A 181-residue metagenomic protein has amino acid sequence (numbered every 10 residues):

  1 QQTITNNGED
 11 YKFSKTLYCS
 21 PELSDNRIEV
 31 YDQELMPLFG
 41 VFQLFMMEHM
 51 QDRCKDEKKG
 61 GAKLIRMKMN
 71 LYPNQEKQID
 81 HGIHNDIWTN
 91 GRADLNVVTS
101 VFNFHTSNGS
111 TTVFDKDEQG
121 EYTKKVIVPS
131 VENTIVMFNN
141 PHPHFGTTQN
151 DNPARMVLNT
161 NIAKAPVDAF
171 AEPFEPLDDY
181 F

Functional and structural regions predicted by a protein language model:
Q1-G61, L177-D178: Non-heme Fe(II)/2-oxoglutarate
M36-G40, V98, V131: A structural signal for well-ordered alpha-helical segments within the folded catalytic domains of diverse enzymes
K59-K77: A short glycine-rich, His/Asp/Glu-containing loop-to-beta-strand
G61, T89-N96, N150-A154: A generic structural micro-feature
I65, N96, H142: Short beta-strand or tight-loop elements that sit immediately N-terminal to catalytic metal-binding acidic residues
M69, T106-F181: Catalytic core of Fe(II)/2-oxoglutarate
L71-N74, I87-G109, T160-A163: Short, conserved beta-strand element in jelly-roll/cupin
D80-W88: Histidine-centered catalytic micro-motifs
